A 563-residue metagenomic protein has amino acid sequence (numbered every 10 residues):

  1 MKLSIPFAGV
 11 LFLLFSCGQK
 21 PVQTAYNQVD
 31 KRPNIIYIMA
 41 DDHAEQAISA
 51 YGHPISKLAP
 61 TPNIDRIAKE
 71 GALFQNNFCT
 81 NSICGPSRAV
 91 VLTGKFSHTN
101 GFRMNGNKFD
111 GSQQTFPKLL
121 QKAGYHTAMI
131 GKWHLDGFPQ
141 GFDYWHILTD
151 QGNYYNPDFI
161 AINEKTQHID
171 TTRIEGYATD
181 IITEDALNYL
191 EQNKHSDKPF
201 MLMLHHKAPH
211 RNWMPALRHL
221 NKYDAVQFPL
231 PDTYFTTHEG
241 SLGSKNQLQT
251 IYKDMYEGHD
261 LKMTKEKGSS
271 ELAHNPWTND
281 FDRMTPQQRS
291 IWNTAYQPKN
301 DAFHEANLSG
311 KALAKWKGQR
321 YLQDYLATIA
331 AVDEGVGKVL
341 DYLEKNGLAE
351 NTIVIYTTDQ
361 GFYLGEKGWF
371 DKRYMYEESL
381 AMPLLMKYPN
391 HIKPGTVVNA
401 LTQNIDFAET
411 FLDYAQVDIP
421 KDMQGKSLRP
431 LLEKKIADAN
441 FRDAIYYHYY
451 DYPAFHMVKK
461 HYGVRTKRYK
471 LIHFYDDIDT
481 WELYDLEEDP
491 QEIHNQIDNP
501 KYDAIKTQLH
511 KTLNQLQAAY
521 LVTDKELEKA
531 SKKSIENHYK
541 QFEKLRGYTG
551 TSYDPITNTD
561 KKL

Functional and structural regions predicted by a protein language model:
K2, C17-Y475, T480-W481, P490-K511 (+2 more regions): Formylglycine-dependent sulfatase
K2-V10: Sec-dependent signal peptide recognition, specifically the positively charged N-region followed immediately by
V10-G18: Hydrophobic h-region of N-terminal signal peptides that target proteins for export in Gram-negative bacteria
E487: Residues forming the ATP-binding cleft of Hanks-type serine/threonine protein kinase domains
A518-V522: Short arginine-rich
K525-Y539: Short, charged, surface-exposed hinge/linker loops at domain edges that act as mobile lids or interdomain connectors
